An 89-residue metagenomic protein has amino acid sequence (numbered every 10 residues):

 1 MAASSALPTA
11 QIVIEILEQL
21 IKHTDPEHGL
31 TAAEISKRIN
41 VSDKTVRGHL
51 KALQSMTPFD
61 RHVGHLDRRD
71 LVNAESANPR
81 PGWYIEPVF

Functional and structural regions predicted by a protein language model:
M1-F89: Short, basic/aromatic recognition patches that contact phosphate-bearing ligands
